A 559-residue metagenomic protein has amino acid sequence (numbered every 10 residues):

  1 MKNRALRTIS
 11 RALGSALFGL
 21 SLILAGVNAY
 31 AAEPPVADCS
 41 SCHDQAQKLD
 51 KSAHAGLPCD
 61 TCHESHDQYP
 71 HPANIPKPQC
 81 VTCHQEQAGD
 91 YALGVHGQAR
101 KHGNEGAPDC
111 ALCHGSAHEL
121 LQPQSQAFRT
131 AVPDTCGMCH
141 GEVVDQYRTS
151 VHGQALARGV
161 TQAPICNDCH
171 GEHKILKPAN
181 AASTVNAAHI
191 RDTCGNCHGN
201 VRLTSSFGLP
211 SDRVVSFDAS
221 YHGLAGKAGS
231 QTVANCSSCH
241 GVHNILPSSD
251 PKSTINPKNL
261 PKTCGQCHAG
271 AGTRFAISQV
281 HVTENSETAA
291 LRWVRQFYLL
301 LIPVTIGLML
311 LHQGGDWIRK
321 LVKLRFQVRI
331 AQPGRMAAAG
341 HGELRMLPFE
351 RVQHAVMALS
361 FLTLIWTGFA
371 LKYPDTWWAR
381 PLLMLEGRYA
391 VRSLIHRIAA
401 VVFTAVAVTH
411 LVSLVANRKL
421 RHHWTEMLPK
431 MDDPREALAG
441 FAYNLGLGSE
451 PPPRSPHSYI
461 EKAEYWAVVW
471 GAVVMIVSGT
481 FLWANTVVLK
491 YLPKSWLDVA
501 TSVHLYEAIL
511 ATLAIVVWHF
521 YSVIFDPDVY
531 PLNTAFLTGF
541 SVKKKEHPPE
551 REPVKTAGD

Functional and structural regions predicted by a protein language model:
M1-S10: N-terminal secretory signal peptides that target proteins for export/translocation
N3-R4, A29, T556: N-terminal cationic leader/targeting segments used for protein routing and processing
L6-R7, H243, V554: A detector of low-complexity, intrinsically disordered, Ser/Thr/Gly/Pro/Ala-rich segments
S10-R11, G558: Serine/threonine-rich, low-complexity intrinsically disordered segments
G14-A25: Bacterial N-terminal signal peptides
G26-R345, A355, W378, M384-A390 (+1 more regions): Short sequence/structural segments immediately N-terminal
G208, P261-Q266, T273-D559: Membrane-embedded alpha-helical bundles that constitute the cytochrome b-like, heme-associated redox core of multi-pass
